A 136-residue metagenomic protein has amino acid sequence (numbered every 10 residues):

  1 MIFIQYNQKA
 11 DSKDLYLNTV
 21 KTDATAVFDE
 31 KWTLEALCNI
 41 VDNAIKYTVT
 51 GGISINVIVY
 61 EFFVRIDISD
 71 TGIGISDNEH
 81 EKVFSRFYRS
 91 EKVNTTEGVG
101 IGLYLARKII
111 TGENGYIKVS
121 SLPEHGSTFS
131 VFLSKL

Functional and structural regions predicted by a protein language model:
Q8, I73-G74: Glycine-rich G1-box
K21, T25-E30: Conserved micro-motifs of the catalytic ATP-binding
A44-I45: Short helix-loop "hinge" at the ATP-lid/N-box region of the Bergerat-fold HATPase_c
G52-F62: Short beta-strand/loop element within the Bergerat-fold HATPase_c
D70: Acidic ATP/Mg2+-coordinating residue in the GHKL
I75-F87, R107: Short conserved segment of the HATPase_c
N114-Y116: Conserved glycine-rich
